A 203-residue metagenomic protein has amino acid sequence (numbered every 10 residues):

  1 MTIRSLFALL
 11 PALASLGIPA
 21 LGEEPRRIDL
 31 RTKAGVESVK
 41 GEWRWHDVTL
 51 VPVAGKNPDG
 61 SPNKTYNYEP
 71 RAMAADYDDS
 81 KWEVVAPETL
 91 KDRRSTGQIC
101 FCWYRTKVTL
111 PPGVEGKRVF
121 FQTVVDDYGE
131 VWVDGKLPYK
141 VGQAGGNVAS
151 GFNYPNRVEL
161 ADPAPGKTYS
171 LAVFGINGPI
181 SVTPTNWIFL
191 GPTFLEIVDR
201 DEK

Functional and structural regions predicted by a protein language model:
M1-S5: Positively charged n-region of N-terminal signal peptides that target proteins for export
A8-G17: Bacterial N-terminal signal peptides
P19-G22: Boundary at the C-terminal end of the N-terminal hydrophobic targeting segment
E24-Y68, W82, P155-K203: An acidic-aromatic loop/edge-strand motif
W82, V108-P138, L171-G175: Aromatic-lined ligand-binding clefts that engage carbohydrates, nucleic acids, or primary amines
Q98-P111, Y154-R157: Short beta-strands within extracellular/lumenal beta-sheet-rich domains
I99, V114, G151-N153, D162-G166: Surface-exposed coil/turn segments at beta-strand junctions on protein surfaces, enriched
V133-N156: Solvent-exposed beta-strand/loop surfaces of large extracellular or lumenal domains
